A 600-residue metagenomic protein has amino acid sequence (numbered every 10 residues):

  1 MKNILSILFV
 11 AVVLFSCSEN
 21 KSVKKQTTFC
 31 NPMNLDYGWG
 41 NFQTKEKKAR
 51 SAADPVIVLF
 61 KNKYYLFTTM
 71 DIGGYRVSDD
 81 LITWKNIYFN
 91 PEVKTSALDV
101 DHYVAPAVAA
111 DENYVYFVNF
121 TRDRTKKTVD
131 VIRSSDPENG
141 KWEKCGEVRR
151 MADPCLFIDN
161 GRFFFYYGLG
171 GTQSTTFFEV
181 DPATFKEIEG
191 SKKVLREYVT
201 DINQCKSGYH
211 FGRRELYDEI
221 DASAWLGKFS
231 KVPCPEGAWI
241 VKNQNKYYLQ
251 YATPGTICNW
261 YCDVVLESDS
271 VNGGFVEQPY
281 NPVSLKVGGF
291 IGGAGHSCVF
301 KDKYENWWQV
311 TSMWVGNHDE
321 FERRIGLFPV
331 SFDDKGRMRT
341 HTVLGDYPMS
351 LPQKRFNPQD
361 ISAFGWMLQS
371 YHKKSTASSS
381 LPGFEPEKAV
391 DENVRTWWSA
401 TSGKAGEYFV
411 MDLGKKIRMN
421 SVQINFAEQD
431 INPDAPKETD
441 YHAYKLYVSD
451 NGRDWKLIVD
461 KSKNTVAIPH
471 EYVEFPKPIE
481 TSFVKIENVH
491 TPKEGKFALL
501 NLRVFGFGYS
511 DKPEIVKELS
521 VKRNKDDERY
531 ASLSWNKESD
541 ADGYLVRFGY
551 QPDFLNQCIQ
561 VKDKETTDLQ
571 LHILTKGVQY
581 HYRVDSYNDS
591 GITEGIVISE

Functional and structural regions predicted by a protein language model:
F15-S16: C-terminal motif of bacterial Sec signal peptides marking the signal peptidase cleavage site
N20-S230, K242-G289, Y304, S312-N357 (+1 more regions): Beta-rich carbohydrate-recognition and catalytic domains
V264, H442, P469-Y472, E565-Q570: Short S/T/G- and acidic-enriched coil/turn segments that sit immediately N-terminal to beta-strands in beta-sandwich
D391-V459, P469-I515, D526, N536: Aromatic, loop-rich ligand-recognition surfaces of beta-strand-rich domains
Y447-V448, D540-V561: Extracellular low-complexity, O-glycosylation-prone stalks/linkers
S462-V466, I559-E565: Short beta-strand segments within Ig-like beta-sandwich modules, predominantly Fibronectin type-III
F505-D540, K576, S590-E600: Pro/Thr/Ser/Gly-rich low-complexity, intrinsically disordered linker/stalk tracts
L571-I592: Beta-strand-rich modules
